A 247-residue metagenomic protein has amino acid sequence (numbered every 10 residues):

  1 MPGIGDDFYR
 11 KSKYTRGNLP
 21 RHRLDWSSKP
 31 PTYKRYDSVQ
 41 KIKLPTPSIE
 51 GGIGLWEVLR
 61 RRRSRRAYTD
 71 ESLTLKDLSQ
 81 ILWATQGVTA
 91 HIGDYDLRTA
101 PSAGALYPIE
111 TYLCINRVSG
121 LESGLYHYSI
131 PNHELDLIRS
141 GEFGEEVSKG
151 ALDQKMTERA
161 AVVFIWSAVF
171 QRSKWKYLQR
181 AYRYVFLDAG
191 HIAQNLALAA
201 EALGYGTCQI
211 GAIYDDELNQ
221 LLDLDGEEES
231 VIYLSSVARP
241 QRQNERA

Functional and structural regions predicted by a protein language model:
M1-W166, F170-Q171, A189, L203 (+1 more regions): N-terminal accessory segments that position/regulate proteins before the catalytic core
R172-K176: Short acidic/His/Gly/Ser-rich catalytic and metal-binding motifs that mark active-site loops of diverse hydrolases
R180-D188: Short pre-catalytic strand/loop immediately N-terminal to key active-site residues, enriched for Gly-Thr
I192-A197, A202-G206: C-terminal folded domains that constitute the principal catalytic or ligand-binding module of multi-domain proteins
